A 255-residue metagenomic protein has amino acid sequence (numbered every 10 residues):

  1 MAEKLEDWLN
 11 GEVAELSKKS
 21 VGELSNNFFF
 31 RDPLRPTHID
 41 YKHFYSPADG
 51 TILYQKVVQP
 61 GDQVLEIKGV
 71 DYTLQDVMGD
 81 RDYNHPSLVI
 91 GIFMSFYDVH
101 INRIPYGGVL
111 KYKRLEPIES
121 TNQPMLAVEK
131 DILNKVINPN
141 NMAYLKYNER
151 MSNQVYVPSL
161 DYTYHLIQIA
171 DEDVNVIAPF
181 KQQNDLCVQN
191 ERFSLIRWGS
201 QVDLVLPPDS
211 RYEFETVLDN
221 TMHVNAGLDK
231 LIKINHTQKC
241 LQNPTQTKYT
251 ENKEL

Functional and structural regions predicted by a protein language model:
M1-L255: Contiguous, well-folded functional domains in the mature portion of proteins
